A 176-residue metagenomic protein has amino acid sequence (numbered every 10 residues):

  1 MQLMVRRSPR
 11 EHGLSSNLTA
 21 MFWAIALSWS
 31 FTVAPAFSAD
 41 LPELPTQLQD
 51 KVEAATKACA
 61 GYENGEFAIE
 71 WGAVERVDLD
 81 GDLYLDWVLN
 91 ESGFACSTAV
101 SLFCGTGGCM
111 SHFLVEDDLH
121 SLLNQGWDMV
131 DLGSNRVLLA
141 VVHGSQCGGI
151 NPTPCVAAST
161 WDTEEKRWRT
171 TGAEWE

Functional and structural regions predicted by a protein language model:
M1-N17: N-terminal secretory signal peptides that target proteins for export/translocation
L3, A20, F31, S38-Q49 (+2 more regions): Acidic, small-residue rich beta-repeat scaffolds with periodic aromatic anchors
A24-I25, A36: Cleavable N-terminal signal peptides
A39-Q49, A54-A55, T98-L123, S159-E164: Beta-propeller blade repeat segments, especially FG-GAP/WD-type strand-to-loop junctions in 6- to 7-bladed propeller
N64-G65, T98-T106, Q146-N151: Short consensus segments that form the blades of beta-propeller domains, in both extracellular/periplasmic
F67-E75: Signature of short aromatic-glycine-proline-rich micro-motifs recurring in repeat-based ectodomains
L79-S92, G133-V142: Acidic/hydrophobic-patterned starts of short beta strands in beta-sheet-rich repeat architectures
E91-A95, V115-D118, V141-G148: Short, flexible beta-strand-to-coil junctions
